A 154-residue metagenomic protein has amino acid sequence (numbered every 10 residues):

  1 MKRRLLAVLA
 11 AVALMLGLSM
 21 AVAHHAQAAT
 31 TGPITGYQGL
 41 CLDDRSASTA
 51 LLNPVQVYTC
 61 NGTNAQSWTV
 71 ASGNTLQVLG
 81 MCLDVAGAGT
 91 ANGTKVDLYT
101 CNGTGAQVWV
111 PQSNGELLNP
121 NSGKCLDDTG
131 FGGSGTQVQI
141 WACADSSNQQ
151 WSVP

Functional and structural regions predicted by a protein language model:
M1-L9: Bacterial N-terminal signal peptides that target proteins for export
L6, L16-P33: C-terminal region of N-terminal signal peptides and the immediate post-cleavage residues of exported proteins
V12-A13: Repetitive helical segments and hydrophobic/amphipathic motifs
A28-P154: Lectin-like carbohydrate-binding module/patch detector with strong preference for beta-trefoil
